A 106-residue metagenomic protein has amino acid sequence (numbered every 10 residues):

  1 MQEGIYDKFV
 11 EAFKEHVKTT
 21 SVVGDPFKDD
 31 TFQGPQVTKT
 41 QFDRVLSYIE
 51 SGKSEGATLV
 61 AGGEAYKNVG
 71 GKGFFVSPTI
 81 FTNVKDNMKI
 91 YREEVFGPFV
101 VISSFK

Functional and structural regions predicted by a protein language model:
E3-K106: NAD(P)-dependent aldehyde/semialdehyde dehydrogenase
